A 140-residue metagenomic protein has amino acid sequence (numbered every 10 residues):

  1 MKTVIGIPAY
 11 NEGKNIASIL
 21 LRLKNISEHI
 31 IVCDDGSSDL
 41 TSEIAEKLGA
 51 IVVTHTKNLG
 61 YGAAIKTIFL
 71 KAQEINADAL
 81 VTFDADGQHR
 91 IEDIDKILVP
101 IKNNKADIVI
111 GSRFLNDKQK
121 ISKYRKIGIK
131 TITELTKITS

Functional and structural regions predicted by a protein language model:
K2-V4: Cell-envelope/extracellular polymer assembly enzymes that use nucleotide-activated donors
G6-I26: Short, well-formed alpha-helical segments that are part of the catalytic scaffolds of diverse glycosyltransferases
A9, C33-D35, H55: Conserved sequence signature across two-component system core domains
K14-S18, D39-E43, A63: Residue-level preference for short helical/loop micro-motifs built around acidic side chains
I26, L48-G49: Short, structured coil segments at secondary-structure junctions
D34-S42, G87: A conserved acidic beta->alpha catalytic loop
H55-E74, I91-S140: Acceptor/aglycone-binding surface of glycosyltransferases and processive sugar-polymer synthases
A77-Q88: Short beta-strand-to-loop acidic/aromatic patch adjacent to the donor-nucleotide binding site
